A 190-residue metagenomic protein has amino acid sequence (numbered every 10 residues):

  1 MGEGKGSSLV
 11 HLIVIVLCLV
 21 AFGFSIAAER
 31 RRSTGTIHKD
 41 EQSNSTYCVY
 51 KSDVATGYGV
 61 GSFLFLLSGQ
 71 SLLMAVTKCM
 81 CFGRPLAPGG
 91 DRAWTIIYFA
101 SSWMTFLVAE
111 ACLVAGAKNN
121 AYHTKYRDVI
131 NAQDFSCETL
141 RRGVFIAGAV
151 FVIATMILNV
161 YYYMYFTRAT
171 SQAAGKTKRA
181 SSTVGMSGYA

Functional and structural regions predicted by a protein language model:
M1-F82: N-terminal helical submodule of small eukaryotic multi-pass membrane proteins
M1-G4, K39-G59, L86-I97, V129-A147: Juxtamembrane membrane-interface segments at transmembrane-helix boundaries in membrane proteins
M1-G6, I37, Q42-S43, F82-A93 (+2 more regions): Intrinsically disordered cytoplasmic terminal tails of membrane proteins
V10-A28, Y58-Q70, W94-N119, R141-N159: Alpha-helical transmembrane segments of multi-pass membrane proteins
L12-F22, V76, G116-Y122, Y161-A169 (+1 more regions): Polytopic alpha-helical membrane-helix bundles and their juxtamembrane interface segments in multi-pass membrane
L19, E29, S33-E41, L107 (+2 more regions): Extracellular/luminal ectodomains of secreted and membrane glycoproteins with large N-terminal domains
T34-I37, L67, Y122-H123, I146-A147 (+1 more regions): Eukaryotic short linear interaction motifs
A117-F135, L140, I157-R179: Cytosolic juxtamembrane helix at the C-terminal end of the final transmembrane segment
